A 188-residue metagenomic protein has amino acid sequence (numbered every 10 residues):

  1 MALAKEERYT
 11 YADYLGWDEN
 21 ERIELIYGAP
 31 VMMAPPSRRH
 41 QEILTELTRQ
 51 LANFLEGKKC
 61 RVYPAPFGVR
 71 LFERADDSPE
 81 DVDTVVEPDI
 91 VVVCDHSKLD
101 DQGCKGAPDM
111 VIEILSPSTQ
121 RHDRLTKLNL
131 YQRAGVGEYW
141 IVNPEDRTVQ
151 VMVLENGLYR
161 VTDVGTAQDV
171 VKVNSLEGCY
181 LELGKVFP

Functional and structural regions predicted by a protein language model:
M1-P188: Gly/Pro/Ser/Thr-rich low-complexity, intrinsically disordered segments predominantly at protein N-termini
